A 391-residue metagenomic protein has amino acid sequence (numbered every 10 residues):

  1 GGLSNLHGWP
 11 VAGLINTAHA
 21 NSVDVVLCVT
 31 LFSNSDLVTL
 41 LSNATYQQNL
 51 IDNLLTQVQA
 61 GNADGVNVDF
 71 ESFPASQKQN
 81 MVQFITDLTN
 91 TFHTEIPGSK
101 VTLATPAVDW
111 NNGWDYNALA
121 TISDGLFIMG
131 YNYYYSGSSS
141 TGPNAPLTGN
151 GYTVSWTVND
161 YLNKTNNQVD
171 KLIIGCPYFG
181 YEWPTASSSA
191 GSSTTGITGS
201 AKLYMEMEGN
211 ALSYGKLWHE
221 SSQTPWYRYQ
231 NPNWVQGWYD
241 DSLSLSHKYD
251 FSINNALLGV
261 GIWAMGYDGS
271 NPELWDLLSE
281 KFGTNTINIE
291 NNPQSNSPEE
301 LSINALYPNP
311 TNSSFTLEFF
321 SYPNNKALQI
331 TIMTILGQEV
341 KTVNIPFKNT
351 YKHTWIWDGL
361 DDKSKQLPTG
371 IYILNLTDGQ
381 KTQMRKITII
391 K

Functional and structural regions predicted by a protein language model:
G1-V58: Glycan-recognition patch characteristic of GH18 chitinases/ENGases and related GlcNAc/peptidoglycan-binding proteins
G2-W9, D52, P74-G209: Substrate-binding surface in catalytic domains of secreted glycosidases
S42-Q59, D109-Y116, D240-I253: Short, acidic/polar
V68, L126, I174, S252 (+1 more regions): Conserved, mostly hydrophobic/aromatic
K171-F251, E280-G283: Glycan-binding loop/region signatures in secreted carbohydrate-active enzymes
S244-N285: Acidic/aromatic/glycine-rich contiguous surface patches that form carbohydrate-binding/processing clefts and analogous
N291-S321, M333-V340, T369, T388-K391: Surface-exposed, proline-anchored Ser/Thr-rich loop/turn motifs
W355-I356, K365-K391: C-terminal tail/sorting-segment detector
